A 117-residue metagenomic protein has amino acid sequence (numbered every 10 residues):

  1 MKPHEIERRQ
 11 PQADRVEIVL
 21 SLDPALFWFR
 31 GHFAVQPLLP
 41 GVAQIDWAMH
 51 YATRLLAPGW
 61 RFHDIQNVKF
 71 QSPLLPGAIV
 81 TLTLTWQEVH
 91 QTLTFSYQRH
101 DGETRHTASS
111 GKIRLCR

Functional and structural regions predicted by a protein language model:
M1-L39: Catalytic strand-loop segment that frames the active site of acyl-thioester-processing enzymes
H4, P11-R15, T85-R117: HotDog/MaoC-like acyl-thioester-processing domains
D14-I18, F29, R61-Q66, A78-V80 (+1 more regions): A generic structural signal for short beta-strands and their flanking turns/coil linkers
L20-L22, F70, L115: Hydrophobic residues in beta-strands and at strand termini
F29, F33, F70, F95-Y97: Aromatic side chains
A34-D46, H50, R54-L55: Acidic, aromatic-enriched beta-alpha/helix-loop junctions
M49-T83, E88: Hydrophobic beta-strand-centered segment that forms part of the acyl-chain substrate-binding groove
